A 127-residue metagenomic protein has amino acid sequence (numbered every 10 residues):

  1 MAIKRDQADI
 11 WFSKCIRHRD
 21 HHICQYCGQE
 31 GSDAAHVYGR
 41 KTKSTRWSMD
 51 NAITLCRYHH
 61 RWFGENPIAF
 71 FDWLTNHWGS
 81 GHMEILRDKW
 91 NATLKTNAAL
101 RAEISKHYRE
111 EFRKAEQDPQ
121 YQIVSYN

Functional and structural regions predicted by a protein language model:
M1-I23, T93-A98: Short, charged surface segments at domain edges that flank catalytic/cofactor-binding sites
Q7, Q25, Q29, Q117-Q122: Residue-identity detector for glutamine
R17, I23-T54, F63, A69: Histidine-centered nuclease catalytic patch
K43-I53, R61-R101: Polybasic, low-complexity binding patches
H82-N127: Short flanking/linker segments adjacent to small metal-binding domains or redox-active Cys/His motifs
